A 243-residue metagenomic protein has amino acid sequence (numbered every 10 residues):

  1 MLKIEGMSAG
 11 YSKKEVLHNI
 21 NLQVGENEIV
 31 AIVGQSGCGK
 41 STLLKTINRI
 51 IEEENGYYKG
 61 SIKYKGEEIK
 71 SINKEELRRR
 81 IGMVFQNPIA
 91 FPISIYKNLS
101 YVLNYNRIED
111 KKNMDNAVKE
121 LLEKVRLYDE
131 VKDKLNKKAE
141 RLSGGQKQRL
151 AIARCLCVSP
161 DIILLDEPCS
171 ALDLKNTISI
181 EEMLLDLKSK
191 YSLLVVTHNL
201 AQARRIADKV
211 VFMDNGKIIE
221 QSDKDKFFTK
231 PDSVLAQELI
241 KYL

Functional and structural regions predicted by a protein language model:
E53, D225-L243: C-terminal boundary and immediately downstream tail of ABC-type ATPase nucleotide-binding domains
S61-E76, F227: ABC ATPase NBD Q-loop/coupling interface
K111-D133: Conserved ABC ATPase "signature" region
K137-L142, Q146: Conserved ABC ATPase signature
I163-D166: Catalytic Walker B motif of ABC-type/P-loop ATPase nucleotide-binding domains
T177-S189: Helical segment within the ABC ATPase nucleotide-binding domain
